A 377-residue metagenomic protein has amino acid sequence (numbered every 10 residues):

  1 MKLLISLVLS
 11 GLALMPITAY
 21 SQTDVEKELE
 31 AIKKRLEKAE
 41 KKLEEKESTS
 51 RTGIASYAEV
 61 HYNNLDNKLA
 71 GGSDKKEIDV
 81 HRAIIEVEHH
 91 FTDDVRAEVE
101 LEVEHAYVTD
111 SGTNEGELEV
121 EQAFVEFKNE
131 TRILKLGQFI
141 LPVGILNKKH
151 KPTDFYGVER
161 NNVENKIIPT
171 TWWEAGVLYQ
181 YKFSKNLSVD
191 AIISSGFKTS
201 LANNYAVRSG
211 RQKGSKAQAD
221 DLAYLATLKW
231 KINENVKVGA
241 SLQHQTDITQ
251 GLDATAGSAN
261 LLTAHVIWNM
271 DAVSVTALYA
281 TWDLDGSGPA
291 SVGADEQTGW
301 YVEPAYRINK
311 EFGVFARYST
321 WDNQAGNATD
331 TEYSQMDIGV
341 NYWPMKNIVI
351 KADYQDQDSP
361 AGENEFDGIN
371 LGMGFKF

Functional and structural regions predicted by a protein language model:
L7, G11, A19-L69, F377: N-terminal periplasmic/intermembrane-space "pro-region" immediately following the signal or transit peptide
E47-T199, D220-K237, E303-I308, F312-F315 (+2 more regions): Outer membrane beta-barrel
L65-L69, V108-S111, V143-K148, K198-N203 (+4 more regions): Outer-membrane beta-barrel proteins
G72-D79, G112-V120, I167-P169, G214-D220 (+4 more regions): Replace "Gram-negative outer membrane beta-barrel proteins" with "bacterial and organellar outer membrane beta-barrel
H81, V103, E119-E121, W173 (+11 more regions): Transmembrane beta-barrel architecture of outer-membrane proteins
N186, K229-A325: Detector for outer-membrane/organellar transmembrane beta-barrel domains, recognizing the amphipathic beta-strand
W230, Y342-I348, E365-F377: Outer-membrane beta-barrel "beta-signal"
